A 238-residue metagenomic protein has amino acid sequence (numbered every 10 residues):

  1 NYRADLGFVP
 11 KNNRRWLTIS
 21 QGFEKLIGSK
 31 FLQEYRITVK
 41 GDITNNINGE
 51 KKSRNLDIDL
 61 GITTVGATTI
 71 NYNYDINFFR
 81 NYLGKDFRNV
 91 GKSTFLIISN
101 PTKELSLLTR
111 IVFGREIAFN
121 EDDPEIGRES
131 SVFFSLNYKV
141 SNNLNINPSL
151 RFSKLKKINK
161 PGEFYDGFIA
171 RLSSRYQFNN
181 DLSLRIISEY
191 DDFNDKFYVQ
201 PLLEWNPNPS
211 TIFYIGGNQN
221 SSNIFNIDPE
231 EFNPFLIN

Functional and structural regions predicted by a protein language model:
N1-N238: Exposed, low-structure sequence patches enriched in small/polar residues
